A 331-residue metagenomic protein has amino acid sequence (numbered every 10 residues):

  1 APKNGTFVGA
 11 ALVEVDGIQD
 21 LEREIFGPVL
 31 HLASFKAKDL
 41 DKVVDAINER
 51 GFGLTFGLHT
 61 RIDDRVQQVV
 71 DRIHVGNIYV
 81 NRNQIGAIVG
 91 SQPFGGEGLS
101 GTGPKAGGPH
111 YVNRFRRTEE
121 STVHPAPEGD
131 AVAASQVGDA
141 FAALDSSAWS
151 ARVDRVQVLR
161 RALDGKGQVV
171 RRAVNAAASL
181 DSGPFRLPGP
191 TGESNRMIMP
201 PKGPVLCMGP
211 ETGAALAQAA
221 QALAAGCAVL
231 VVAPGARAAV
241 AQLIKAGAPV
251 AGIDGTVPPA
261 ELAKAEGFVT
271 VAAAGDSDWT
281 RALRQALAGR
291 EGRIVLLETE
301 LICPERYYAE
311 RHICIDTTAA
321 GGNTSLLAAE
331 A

Functional and structural regions predicted by a protein language model:
P2-L180, P184, P188, G192-A331: Conserved C-terminal structural/oligomerization subdomain of aldehyde/semialdehyde dehydrogenase
